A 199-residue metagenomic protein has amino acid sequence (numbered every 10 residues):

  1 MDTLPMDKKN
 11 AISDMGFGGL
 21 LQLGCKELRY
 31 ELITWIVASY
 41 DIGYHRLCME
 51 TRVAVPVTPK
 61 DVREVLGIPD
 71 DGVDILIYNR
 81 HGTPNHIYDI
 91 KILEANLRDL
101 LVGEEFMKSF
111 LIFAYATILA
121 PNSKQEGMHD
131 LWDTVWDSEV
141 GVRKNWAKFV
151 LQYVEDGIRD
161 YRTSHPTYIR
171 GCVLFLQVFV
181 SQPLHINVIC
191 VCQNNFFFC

Functional and structural regions predicted by a protein language model:
M1-E104: N-terminal leader regions that mediate targeting or early regulatory function
D71-V73, N85-C199: Long, internal protein-protein interaction and assembly surfaces
